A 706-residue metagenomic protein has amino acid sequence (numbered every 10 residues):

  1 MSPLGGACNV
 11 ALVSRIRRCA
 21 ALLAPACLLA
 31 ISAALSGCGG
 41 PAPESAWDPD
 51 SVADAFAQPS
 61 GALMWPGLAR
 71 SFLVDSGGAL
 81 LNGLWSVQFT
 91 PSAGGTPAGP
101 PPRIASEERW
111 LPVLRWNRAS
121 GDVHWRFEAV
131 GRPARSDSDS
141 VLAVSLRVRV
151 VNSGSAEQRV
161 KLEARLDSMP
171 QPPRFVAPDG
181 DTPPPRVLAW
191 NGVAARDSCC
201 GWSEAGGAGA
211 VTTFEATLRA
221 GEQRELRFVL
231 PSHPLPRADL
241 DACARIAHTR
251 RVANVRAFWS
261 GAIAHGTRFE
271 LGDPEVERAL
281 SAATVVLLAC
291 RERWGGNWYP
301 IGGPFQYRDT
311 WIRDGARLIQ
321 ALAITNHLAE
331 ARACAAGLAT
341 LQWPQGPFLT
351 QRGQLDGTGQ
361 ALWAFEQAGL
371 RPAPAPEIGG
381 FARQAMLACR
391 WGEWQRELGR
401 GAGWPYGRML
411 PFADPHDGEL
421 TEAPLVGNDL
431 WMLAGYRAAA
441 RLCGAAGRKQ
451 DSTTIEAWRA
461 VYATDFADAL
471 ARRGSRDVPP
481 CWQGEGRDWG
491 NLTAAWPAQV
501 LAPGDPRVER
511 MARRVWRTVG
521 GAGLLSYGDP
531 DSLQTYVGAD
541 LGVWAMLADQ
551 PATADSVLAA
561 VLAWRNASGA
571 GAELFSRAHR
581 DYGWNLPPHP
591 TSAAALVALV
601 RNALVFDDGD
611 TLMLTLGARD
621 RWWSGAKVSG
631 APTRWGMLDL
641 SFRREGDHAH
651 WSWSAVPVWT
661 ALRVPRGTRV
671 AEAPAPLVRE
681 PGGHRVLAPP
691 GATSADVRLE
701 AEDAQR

Functional and structural regions predicted by a protein language model:
L23, L29, L35-E275, T611-R706: Terminal accessory carbohydrate-recognition/targeting modules of carbohydrate-active enzymes
P59, P91-S92, A440, A446 (+5 more regions): Carbohydrate-active enzyme catalytic cores, enriched for enzymes that act on polyanionic acidic polysaccharides
S106-R115, H265-P304, A495: Conserved oxyanion/phosphate-binding beta-strand-loop segments in alpha/beta enzyme cores
T212-R245, Q345-D356, P374, R390-V461 (+1 more regions): The feature captures the catalytic groove of carbohydrate-active enzymes
A282-A289, G337-T340, Q367, Q384-L398 (+4 more regions): Alpha-helical scaffold segments in carbohydrate-active enzymes
N297-R308, W343, P347-T350: Internal amphipathic alpha-helical repeat/solenoid segments
Y307-A329, A336-W343, T358, A368-R371 (+6 more regions): Active-site core of glycosidic bond-cleaving carbohydrate-active enzymes
